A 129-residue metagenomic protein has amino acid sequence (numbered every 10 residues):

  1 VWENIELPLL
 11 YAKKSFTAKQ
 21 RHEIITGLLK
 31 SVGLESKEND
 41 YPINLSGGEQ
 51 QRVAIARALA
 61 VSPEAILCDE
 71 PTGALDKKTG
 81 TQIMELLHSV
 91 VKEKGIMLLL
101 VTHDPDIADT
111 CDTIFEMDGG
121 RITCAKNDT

Functional and structural regions predicted by a protein language model:
W2, E38-Y41: Signature (C-motif/LSGGQ) region and adjacent switch/coupling loops of ABC-type ATPase nucleotide-binding domains
E3-K19, S31: ABC-type ATPase nucleotide-binding domains, specifically the catalytic core motifs of the NBD
Y41-L45, E49: Conserved ABC ATPase signature
I55: Hydrophobic anchor residue at the start of the ABC signature
A60-E64: A short, proline-enriched helix->beta-strand linker immediately N-terminal to the Walker B motif in ABC-type P-loop
I66-D69: Catalytic Walker B motif of ABC-type/P-loop ATPase nucleotide-binding domains
K77-T79: Helix N-cap at the start of a conserved alpha-helix in ABC-type nucleotide-binding domains
